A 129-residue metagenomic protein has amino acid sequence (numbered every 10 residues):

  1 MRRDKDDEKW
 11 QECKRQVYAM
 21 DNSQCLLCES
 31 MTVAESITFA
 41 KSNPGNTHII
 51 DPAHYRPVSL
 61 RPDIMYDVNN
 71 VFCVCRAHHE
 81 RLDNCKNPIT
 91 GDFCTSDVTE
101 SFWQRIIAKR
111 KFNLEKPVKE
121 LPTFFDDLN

Functional and structural regions predicted by a protein language model:
M1-K9, F124, L128-N129: N-terminal intrinsically disordered, low-complexity tails enriched in polar/charged
R3-C13, A53-R61: Short Cys/His-rich Zn2+-coordinating modules
D4-E8, A19, Y66: Residue-level detector of secondary-structure boundary/capping sites
K5, C13, I50, D97-V98 (+1 more regions): Alpha-helical structural elements
K9-D51, C75: Short cysteine-rich loop/turn motifs with clustered Cys
A40-P44, S59-N129: Polybasic, low-complexity binding patches
